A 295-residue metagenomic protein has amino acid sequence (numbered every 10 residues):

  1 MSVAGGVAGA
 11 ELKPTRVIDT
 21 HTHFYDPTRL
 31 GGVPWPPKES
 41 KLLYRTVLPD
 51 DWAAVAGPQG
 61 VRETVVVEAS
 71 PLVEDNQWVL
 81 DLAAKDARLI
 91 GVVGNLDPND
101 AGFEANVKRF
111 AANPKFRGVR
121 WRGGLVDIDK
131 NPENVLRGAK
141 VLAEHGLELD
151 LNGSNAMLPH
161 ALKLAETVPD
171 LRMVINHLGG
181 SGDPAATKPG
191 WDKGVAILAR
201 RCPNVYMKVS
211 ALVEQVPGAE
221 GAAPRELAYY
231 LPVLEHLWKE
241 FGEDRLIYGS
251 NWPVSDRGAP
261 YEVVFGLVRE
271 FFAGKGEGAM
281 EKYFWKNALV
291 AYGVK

Functional and structural regions predicted by a protein language model:
M1-T20, R45-E63, E235-H236, E240-I247 (+1 more regions): Mid-to-C-terminal alpha-helical segments outside catalytic/metal-binding sites
E11-H145, L151, A228, L267: Mid-domain alpha/beta scaffold segments of enzyme catalytic cores
T28-V33, A105-N106, A186-K188, A219-G221 (+2 more regions): Short aromatic-enriched loop/helix-cap "lid" or pocket-rim segments at secondary-structure transitions that line
A56, A83-A84, A111, A165-E166 (+3 more regions): N-terminal cationic-hydrophobic initiation segments that often serve targeting/anchoring roles
Q59, D86-A87, P114, G146 (+4 more regions): A structural signal for short coil/turn segments at secondary-structure junctions
P71-L72, P98-A101, L125-D129, S181-P184 (+2 more regions): Short, small-residue-enriched loops and turns at beta-alpha junctions that line or gate enzyme active sites
I128-I247: Catalytic pocket-lining loop regions of alpha/beta-barrel enzymes, especially the amidohydrolase/enolase/GH5 lineages
N251: Active-site glycine-centered loops adjacent to acidic/histidine catalytic or metal-binding residues that shape
